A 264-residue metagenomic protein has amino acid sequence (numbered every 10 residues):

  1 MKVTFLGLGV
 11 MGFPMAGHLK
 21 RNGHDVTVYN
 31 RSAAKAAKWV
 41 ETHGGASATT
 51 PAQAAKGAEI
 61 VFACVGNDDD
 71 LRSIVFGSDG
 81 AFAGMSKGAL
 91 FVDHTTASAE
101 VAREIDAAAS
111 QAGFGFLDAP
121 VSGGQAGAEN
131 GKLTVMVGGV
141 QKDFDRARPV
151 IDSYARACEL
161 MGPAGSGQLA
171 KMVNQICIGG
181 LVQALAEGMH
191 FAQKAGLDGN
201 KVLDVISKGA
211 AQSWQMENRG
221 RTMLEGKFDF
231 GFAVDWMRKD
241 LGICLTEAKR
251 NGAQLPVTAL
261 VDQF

Functional and structural regions predicted by a protein language model:
M1-A63, A89, H94-T95, E159: NAD(P)+-binding Rossmann beta1-loop-alpha1 motif at the extreme N-terminus of oxidoreductases
V26, S47, A109, G115-L117 (+3 more regions): Hydrophobic beta-strand scaffold residues
P51-F114: Rossmann-fold NAD(P) dinucleotide-binding segment
V65, T96-I176: Rossmann-fold dinucleotide-binding core
G131, V135-G138, E159, P163-A195 (+2 more regions): Active-site-proximal catalytic alpha-helix in oxidoreductases
A164, L169, Q212-F264: Interdomain hinge/lid region at the active-site interface of Rossmann-like NAD(P)-dependent oxidoreductases
